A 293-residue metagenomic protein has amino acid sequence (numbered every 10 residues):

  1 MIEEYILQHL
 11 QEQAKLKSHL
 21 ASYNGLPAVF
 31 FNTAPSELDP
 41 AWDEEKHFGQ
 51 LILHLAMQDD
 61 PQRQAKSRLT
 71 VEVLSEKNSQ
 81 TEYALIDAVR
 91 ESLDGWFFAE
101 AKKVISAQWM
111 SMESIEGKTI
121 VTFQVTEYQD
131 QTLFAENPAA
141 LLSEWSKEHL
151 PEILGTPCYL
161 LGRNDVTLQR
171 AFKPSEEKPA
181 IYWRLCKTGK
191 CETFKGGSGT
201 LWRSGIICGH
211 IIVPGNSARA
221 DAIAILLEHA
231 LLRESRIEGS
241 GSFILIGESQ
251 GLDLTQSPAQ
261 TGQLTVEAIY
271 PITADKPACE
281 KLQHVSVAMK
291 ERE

Functional and structural regions predicted by a protein language model:
M1-E12, A56-Q64, K103-E152, K190-S204 (+1 more regions): Short, charged interaction patches at domain edges and termini
M1-P61, Y83, D87, E91 (+3 more regions): Small/polar-rich, solvent-exposed N-terminal microdomains that initiate assembly or binding
S18, S22, A28, V71 (+2 more regions): Generic detector of low-complexity/intrinsically disordered segments and short hydrophobic N-terminal stretches
S36-L38, V71, V266: Intrinsic disorder/low-complexity signal
G49-L51, L69, V121-F123, A180-W183 (+2 more regions): A broad, low-specificity signal marking well-ordered, structured residues that form hydrophobic/aromatic
Q58-R68, L74-W96, Q108, T132 (+4 more regions): Extracellular/virion structural assembly segments
T188-E192, N216-A218: Short acidic, S/G/P-rich loop/turn micro-motifs used as interaction or catalytic elements
